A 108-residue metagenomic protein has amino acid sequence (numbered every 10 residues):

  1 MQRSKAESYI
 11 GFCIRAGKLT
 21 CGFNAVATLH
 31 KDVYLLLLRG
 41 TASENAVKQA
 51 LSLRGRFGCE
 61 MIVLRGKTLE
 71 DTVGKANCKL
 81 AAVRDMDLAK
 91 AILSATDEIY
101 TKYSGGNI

Functional and structural regions predicted by a protein language model:
M1-S8, S104: Conserved catalytic alpha/beta core of Sir2/sirtuin-type deacylases, generalized to analogous enzyme cores that bind
K5-L38: N-terminal first-folded block
K18, M61, L80-A81: A residue-level structural signature of the nucleotidyltransferase/glycosyltransferase Rossmann-like core
N24, T41, R65-T68, M86: Short, ordered loop/turn segments at secondary-structure junctions
A27, K48, K90: Alpha-helical elements of the RecA-like P-loop NTPase motor core of helicases
H30-Y34, L38-E60: N-terminal positively charged helical leader segments and presequences
G58-E70: Conserved phosphate-binding/catalytic loops in two-lobed NTP-binding clefts
E70-I108: C-terminal structural segments of small proteins and small subunits
